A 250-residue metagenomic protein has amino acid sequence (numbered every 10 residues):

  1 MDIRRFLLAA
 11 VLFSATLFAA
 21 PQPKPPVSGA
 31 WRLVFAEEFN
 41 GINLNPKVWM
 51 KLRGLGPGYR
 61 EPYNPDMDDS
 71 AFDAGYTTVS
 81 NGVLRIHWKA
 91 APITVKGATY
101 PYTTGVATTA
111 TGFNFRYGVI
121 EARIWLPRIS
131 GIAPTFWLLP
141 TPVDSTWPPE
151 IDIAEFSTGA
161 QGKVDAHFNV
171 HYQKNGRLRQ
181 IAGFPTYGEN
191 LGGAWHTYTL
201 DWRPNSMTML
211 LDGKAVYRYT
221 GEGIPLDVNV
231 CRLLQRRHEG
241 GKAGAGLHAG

Functional and structural regions predicted by a protein language model:
M1-L7: Bacterial N-terminal signal peptides that target proteins for export
A10-A20: Hydrophobic h-region of N-terminal signal peptides that target proteins for export in Gram-negative bacteria
A20-G250: GH16 jelly-roll
